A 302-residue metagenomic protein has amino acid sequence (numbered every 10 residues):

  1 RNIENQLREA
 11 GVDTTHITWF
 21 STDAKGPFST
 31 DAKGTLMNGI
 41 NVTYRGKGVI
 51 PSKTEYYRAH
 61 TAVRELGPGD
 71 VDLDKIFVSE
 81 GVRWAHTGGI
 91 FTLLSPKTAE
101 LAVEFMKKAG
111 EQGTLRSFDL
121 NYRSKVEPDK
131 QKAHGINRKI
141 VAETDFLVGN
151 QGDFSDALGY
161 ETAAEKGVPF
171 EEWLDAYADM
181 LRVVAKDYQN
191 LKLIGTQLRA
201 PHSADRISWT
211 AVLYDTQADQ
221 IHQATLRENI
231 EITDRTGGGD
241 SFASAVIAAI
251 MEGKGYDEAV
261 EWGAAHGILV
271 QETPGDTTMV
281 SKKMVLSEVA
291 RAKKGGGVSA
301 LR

Functional and structural regions predicted by a protein language model:
R1-G89, L286-R302: Conserved N-terminal subdomain of the carbohydrate kinase-like
R8, V103, K107-E111, V141: Anion (oxyanion) recognition and catalysis
T14, R116-S117, V148: Hydrophobic beta-strand scaffold residues
G46-G48, Y214-Q220: Short acidic-glycine loop/turn motifs at beta-strand connectors
A59, I90, N121-K125, G152 (+1 more regions): Active-site beta-loop-alpha junctions enriched in small/polar residues
Q112, V126-Q217: Conserved phosphate/ATP/ADP-binding segment of small-molecule kinases
A204, Q220-A292, A300-R302: Conserved post-catalytic alpha-helical subdomain immediately downstream of the catalytic base and nucleotide-binding
